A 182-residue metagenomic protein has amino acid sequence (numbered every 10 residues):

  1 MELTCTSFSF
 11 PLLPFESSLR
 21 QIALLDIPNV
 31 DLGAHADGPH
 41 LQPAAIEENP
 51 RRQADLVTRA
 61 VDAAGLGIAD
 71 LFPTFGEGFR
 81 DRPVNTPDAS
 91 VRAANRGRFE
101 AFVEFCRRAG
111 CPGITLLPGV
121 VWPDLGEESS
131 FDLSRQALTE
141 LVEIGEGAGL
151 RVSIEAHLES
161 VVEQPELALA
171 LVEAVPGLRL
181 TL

Functional and structural regions predicted by a protein language model:
M1, L19, A23, V30 (+3 more regions): Acidic/histidine-rich catalytic cores of soluble enzymes
M1-P112, T139, E146: N-terminal pre-domain/capping segments
C5, R96, W122-E128: Short N-terminal helix-initiation segments at or just after the protein's N-terminus
S9-P11, A34-A36, T74-E77, P118-W122 (+2 more regions): Active-site-proximal loop/turn and secondary-structure-junction residues that shape catalytic pockets, frequently
N49-R51, A89-S90, P123, S134-R135 (+1 more regions): Short alpha-helix boundary/capping motifs
N85-V91, P123-S129, I154-E159: Surface-exposed cleft-lining segments at the edges of enzyme active sites
C106-G126, A148-I154: Active-site groove signature of glycoside hydrolases
